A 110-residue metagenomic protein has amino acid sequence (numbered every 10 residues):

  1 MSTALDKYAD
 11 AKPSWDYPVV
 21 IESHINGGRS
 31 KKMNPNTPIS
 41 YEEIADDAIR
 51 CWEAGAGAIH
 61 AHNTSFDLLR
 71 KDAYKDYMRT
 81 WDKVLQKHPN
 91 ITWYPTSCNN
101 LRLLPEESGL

Functional and structural regions predicted by a protein language model:
S2-K7, S30, N34-P35, E43: Expand to "…catalyze enediolate/carbanion chemistry for C-C bond making/breaking, isomerization, decarboxylation
D10-N36: N-terminal small/glycine-rich loop or linker at the start of catalytic domains across soluble metabolic enzymes
W15-I21, G55-G57, K87-W93: Short, well-ordered coil/turn segments that N-cap beta-strands
S23, L69-T96: Alpha-helix-loop-beta-strand connector modules within alpha/beta enzyme cores
H24-G28, T64-F66, T96-R102: Active-site beta-loop-alpha junctions enriched in small/polar residues
K32, G57-R79: Glycine-rich, proline-tolerant flexible connector loops at the mouths of alpha/beta enzymes
I44, C51, H62: Conserved, mostly hydrophobic/aromatic
R102-L110: Extended substrate/RNA-proximal surfaces in nucleic-acid metabolism proteins
